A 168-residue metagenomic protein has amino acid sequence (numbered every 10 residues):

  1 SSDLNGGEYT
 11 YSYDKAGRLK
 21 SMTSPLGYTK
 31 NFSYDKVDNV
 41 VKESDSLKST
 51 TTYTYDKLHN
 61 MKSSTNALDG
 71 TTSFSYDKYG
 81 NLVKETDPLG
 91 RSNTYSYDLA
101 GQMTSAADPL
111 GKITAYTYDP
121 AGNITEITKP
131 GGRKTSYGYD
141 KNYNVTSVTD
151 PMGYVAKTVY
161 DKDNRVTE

Functional and structural regions predicted by a protein language model:
S2-D3, G7-S24, Y28-D45, S49-N66 (+5 more regions): Beta-strand elements of repeat-based all-beta scaffolds
